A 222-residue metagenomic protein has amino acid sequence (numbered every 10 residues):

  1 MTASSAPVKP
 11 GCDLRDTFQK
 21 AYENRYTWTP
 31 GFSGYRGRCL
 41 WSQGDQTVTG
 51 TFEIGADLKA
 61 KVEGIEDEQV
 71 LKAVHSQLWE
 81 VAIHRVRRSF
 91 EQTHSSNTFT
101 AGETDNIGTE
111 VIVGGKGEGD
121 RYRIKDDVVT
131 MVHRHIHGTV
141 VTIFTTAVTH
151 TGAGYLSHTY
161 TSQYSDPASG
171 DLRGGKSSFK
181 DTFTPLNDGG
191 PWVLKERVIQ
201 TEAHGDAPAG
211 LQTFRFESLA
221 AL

Functional and structural regions predicted by a protein language model:
M1-G44, E66-E68, S89-F90: N-terminal leader/targeting segments and the immediate start of mature chains
S5-A6, A21-E23, N106, V113 (+1 more regions): Generic preference for well-ordered secondary structure
D16-E23, E91-S95, T139-I143, K176: Short amphipathic alpha-helical surface micro-motifs
F18, Y22, S33-G37, F52-I54 (+4 more regions): A structural signal for the main folded, soluble domain(s) of proteins
T29-G31, G44, E103-D105, G152-G154: A generic structural signal for short, solvent-exposed coil/turn residues that cap or connect secondary-structure
T49-T142: An acidic-aromatic
G108-L222: Gly/Pro-enriched, hydrophobic low-complexity segments that function as extracytoplasmic propeptides/linkers
